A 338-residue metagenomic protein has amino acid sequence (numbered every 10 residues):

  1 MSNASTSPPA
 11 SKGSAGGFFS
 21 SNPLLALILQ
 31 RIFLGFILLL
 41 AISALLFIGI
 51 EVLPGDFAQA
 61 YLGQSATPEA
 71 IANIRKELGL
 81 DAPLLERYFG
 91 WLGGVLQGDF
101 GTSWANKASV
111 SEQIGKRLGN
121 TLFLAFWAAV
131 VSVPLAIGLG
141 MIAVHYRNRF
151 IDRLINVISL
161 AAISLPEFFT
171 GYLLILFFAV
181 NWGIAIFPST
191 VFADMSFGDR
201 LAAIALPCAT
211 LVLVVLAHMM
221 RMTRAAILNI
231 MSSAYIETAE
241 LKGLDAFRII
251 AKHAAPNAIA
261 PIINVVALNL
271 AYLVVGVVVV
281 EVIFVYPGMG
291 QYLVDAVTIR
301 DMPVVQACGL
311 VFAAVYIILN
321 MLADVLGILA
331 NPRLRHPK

Functional and structural regions predicted by a protein language model:
M1-G13, K338: Short, intrinsically disordered terminal tails adjacent to the first/last structured region
N3-S5, G16-S21, D81-I137: An internal, D/E-rich "acidic patch" concept
N22-L27, F36, I114-I151, E167 (+1 more regions): Alpha-helical transmembrane segments of integral membrane proteins, especially multi-pass inner/plasma-membrane
L24, I32, A70, I74 (+9 more regions): Hydrophobic alpha-helical segments of integral membrane proteins, encompassing both true transmembrane helices
L39-A44, L160-L173, V266-L270: Hydrophobic alpha-helical membrane-insertion segments
L39-F89, W182-A203: Hydrophobic alpha-helical transmembrane segments of membrane transport/permease proteins and related membrane-embedded
F47, E51-V52, W104, A108 (+3 more regions): Transmembrane-helix boundary motif in ABC transporter permease subunits
K107, N156-R221: Membrane-water interface segments at transmembrane-helix boundaries in multipass membrane proteins
